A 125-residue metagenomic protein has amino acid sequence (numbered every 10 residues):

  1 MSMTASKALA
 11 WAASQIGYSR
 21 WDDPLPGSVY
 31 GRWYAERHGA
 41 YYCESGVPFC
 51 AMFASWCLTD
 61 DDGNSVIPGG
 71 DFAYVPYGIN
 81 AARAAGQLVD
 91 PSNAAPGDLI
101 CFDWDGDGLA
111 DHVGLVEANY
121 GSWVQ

Functional and structural regions predicted by a protein language model:
M1-N64: N-terminal capping segments
G63-Q125: ...with weaker cross-activation on analogous glycine-rich loops/strands in unrelated enzymes
